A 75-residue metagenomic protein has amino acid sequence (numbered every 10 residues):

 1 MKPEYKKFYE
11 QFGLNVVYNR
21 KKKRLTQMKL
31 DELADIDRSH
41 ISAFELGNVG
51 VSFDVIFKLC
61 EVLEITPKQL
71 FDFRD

Functional and structural regions predicted by a protein language model:
M1-K22: A short, Lys/Arg-rich alpha-helix, primarily the initiator
V17, M28, F57: Residues within the helices of the helix-turn-helix
R20, D31, C60: The alpha-helix within a helix-turn-helix
R24-A43: Short alpha-helical DNA-recognition segment
D54-Q69: DNA major-groove recognition helix of helix-turn-helix/homeodomain DNA-binding modules
F71-D75: Short amphipathic recognition helices of helix-turn-helix/homeodomain-type DNA-binding modules
